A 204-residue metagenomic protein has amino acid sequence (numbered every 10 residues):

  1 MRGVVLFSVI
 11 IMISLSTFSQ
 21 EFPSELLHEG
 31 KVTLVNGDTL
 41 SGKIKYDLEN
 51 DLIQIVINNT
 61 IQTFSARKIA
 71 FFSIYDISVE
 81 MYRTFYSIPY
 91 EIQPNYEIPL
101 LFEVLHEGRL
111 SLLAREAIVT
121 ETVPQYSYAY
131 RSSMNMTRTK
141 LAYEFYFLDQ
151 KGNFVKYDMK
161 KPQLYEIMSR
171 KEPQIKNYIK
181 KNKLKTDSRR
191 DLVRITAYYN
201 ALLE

Functional and structural regions predicted by a protein language model:
M1-S24: Bacterial Sec-dependent N-terminal signal peptides
E21-G37: Short N-terminal segments immediately surrounding and downstream of signal-peptide cleavage
K43-P162: Aromatic-patch recognition
A142-L203: Mixed-charge (acidic/basic) macromolecular-recognition segments
